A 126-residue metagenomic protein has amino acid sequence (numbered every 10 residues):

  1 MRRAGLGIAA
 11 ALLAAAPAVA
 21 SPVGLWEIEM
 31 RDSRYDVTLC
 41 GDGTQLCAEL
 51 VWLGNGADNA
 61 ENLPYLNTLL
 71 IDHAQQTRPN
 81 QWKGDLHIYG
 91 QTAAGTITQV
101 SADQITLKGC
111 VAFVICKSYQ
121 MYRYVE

Functional and structural regions predicted by a protein language model:
G5-A15: Bacterial N-terminal signal peptides
G7-I8, M30, V100, V114: Short, solvent-exposed coil/turn segments
A9, C116-M121: Short A/G/S/P-biased low-complexity tracts
L13-A15, G56, T98, K117: Ubiquitous "structural anchor" signal
A16-A20: Sec/Tat signal peptide C-region and signal peptidase I cleavage site
P22-A94, K108, Y119, Y124-E126: Central antiparallel beta-sheet cores of small beta-barrel/beta-sandwich binding domains
A94-S118: Short, exposed beta-strand-loop hairpins at the edges of beta-sheets in extracellular/periplasmic proteins
